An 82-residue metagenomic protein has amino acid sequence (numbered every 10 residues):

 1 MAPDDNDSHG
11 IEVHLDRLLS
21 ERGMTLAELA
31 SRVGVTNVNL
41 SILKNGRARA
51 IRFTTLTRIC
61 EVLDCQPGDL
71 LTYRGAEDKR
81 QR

Functional and structural regions predicted by a protein language model:
M1-A2, L71-R82: Short, charged recognition helix plus adjacent turn of helix-turn-helix-like nucleic-acid-binding domains
M1-M24: A short, Lys/Arg-rich alpha-helix, primarily the initiator
D16, A27, T57: Residues within the helices of the helix-turn-helix
L19, A30, C60: The alpha-helix within a helix-turn-helix
G23-I42: Short alpha-helical DNA-recognition segment
K44, T55, R74: DNA major-groove recognition helix of helix-turn-helix
R47-R58: Short, basic-rich loop-to-helix N-cap that marks the start of a DNA-contacting helix
